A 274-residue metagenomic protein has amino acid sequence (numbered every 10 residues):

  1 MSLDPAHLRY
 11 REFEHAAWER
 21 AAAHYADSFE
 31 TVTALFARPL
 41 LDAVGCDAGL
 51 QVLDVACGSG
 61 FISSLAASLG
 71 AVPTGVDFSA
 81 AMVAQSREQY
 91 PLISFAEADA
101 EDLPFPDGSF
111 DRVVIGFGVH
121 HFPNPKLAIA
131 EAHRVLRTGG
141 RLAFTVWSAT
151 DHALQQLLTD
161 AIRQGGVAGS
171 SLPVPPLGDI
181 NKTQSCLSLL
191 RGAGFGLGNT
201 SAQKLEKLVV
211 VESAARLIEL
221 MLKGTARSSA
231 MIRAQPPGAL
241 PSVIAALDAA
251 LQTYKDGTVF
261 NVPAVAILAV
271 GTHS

Functional and structural regions predicted by a protein language model:
S2-L50, F61-L65, A81-Q85, Q89: Conserved class I S-adenosyl-L-methionine
L3-H7, E14, S59-F61, G178-S274: Conserved Class I S-adenosyl-L-methionine
L41, S64-A67, I129-H133, T159: A structural alpha-helix within SAM-dependent methyltransferase catalytic domains
V44-C46, L136, G194: A generic alpha-to-beta junction signature in SAM-dependent methyltransferases
Q51-L103, R112, L127: Class I SAM-dependent methyltransferase SAM/SAH-binding core
R112-P125, S148: A short SAM/SAH-binding and catalytic strip from SAM-dependent methyltransferases
K126-R141: A short glycine-rich, Lys/Arg-flanked "PGG" loop and its adjoining helix->strand segment in the class I
R141-A168: Conserved class I S-adenosyl-L-methionine
